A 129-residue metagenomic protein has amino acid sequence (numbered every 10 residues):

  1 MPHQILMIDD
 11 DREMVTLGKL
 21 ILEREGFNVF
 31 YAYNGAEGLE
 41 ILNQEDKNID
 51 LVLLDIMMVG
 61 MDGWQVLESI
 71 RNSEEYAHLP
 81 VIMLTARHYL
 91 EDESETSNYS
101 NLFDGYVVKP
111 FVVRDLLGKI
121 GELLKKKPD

Functional and structural regions predicted by a protein language model:
T16-R24: Charged docking surfaces used in two-component/phosphorelay signaling
Y33-L51: Acidic, metal-coordinating helix/loop segments flanking the phosphotransfer/catalytic sites of two-component signaling
K47-D50, E75-P80: His-Asp phosphorelay/catalytic-motif detector in bacterial-type signaling
D55, T85: Active-site residues of response regulator receiver
M58: Receiver (REC) domain active-site loop signature in two-component systems and cognate sites in sensor histidine kinases
F111-I120: C-terminal output helix
G121-D129: The C-terminal output helix
